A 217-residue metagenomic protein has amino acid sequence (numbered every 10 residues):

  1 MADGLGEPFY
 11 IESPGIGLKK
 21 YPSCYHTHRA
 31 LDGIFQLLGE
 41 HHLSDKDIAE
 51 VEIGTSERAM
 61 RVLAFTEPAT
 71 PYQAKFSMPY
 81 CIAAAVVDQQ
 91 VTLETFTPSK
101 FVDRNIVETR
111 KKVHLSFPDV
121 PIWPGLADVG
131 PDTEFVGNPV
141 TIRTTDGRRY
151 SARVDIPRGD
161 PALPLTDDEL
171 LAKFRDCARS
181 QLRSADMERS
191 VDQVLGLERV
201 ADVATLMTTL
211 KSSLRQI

Functional and structural regions predicted by a protein language model:
M1-I217: Terminal-appendage/accessory-domain detector
